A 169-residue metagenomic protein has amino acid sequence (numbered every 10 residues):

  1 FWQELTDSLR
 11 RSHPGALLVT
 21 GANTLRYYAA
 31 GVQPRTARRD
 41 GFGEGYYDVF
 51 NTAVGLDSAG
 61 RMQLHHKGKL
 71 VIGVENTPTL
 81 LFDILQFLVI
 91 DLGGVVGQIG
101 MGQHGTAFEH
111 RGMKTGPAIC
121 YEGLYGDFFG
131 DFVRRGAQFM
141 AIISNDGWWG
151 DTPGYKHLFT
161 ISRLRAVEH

Functional and structural regions predicted by a protein language model:
F1-H169: Solvent-exposed soluble domains appended to multi-pass membrane proteins
